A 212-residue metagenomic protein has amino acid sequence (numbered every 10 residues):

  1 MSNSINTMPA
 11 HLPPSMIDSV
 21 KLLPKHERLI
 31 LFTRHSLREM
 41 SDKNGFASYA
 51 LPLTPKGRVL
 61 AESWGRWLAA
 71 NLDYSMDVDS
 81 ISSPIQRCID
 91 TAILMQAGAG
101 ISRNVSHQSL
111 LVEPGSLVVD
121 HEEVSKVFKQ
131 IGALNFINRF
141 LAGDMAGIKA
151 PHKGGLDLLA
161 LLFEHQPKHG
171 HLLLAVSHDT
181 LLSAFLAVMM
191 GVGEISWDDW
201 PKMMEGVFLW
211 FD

Functional and structural regions predicted by a protein language model:
M1-V105, I148, D198-F208: Active-site-proximal alpha-helix that buttresses catalytic centers in soluble enzyme cores
I5, H107-G115, F163, E205-G206: Generic preference for hydrophobic/aromatic residues in regular secondary structure cores
H11, H26, H35, H107 (+5 more regions): Histidine (H) residue identity feature
L22-K25, A97, A142, E164-K168: Generic surface-pattern signal
E39-D42, G132-N138, K168-L173, H178-L181: A broad, low-specificity signal for short, low-complexity segments enriched in glycine/proline and polar/charged
E39-M40, A47, L51-P55, I93-L159: Phosphate-handling substructures
W64-L72, G115-V119, L141-A146, W210-D212: Low-complexity, flexible helical/coil segments
L156-D212: Active-site-adjacent alpha-helix immediately C-terminal to a catalytic or transition-state-stabilizing loop
